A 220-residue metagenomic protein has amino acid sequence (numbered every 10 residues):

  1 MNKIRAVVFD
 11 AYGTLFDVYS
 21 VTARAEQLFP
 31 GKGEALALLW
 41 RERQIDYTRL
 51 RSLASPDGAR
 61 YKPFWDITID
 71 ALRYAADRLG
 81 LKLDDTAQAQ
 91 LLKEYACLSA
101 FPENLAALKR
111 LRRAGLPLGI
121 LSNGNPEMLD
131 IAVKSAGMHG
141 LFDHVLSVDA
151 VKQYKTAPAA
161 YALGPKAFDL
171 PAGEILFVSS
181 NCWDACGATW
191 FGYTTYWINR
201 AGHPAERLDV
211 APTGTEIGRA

Functional and structural regions predicted by a protein language model:
M1-I4, K109, L121, N125-P126 (+1 more regions): Asp-based, Mg2+/Mn2+-dependent phosphohydrolase catalytic module
M1-I45: Active-site neighborhood of HAD-like aspartate-dependent phosphohydrolases
Y19-A23, I69-D70, E127, P158-A159: A generic alpha-helix surface/boundary motif
V21, L36, A87, M138-L141: Hydrophobic side chains within well-formed alpha-helices
A23-R24, L39, D70-Y74, Q90 (+2 more regions): Alpha-helical elements of Rossmann-like donor-binding domains used by nucleotide-donor carbohydrate transfer enzymes
F29-G33, R78-L83, G137-L141, D169-L170: Short helix-capping segments at alpha-helix termini
E34, Y47-Q90: A metal-dependent, Asp-based hydrolase signature
Y61, W65-I69, L83-I120, D130 (+1 more regions): Short, acidic loop-to-helix structural element flanking the phosphoryl-transfer center in phosphate-processing enzymes
